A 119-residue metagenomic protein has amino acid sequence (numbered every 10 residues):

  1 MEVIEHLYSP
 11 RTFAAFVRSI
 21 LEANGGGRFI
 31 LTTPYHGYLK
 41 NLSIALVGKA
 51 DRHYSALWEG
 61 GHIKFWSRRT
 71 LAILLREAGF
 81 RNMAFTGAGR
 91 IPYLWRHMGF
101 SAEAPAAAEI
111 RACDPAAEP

Functional and structural regions predicted by a protein language model:
M1-S9: A short SAM/SAH-binding and catalytic strip from SAM-dependent methyltransferases
Y8-P119: S-adenosyl-L-methionine-dependent methyltransferase catalytic module, highlighting the catalytic core
